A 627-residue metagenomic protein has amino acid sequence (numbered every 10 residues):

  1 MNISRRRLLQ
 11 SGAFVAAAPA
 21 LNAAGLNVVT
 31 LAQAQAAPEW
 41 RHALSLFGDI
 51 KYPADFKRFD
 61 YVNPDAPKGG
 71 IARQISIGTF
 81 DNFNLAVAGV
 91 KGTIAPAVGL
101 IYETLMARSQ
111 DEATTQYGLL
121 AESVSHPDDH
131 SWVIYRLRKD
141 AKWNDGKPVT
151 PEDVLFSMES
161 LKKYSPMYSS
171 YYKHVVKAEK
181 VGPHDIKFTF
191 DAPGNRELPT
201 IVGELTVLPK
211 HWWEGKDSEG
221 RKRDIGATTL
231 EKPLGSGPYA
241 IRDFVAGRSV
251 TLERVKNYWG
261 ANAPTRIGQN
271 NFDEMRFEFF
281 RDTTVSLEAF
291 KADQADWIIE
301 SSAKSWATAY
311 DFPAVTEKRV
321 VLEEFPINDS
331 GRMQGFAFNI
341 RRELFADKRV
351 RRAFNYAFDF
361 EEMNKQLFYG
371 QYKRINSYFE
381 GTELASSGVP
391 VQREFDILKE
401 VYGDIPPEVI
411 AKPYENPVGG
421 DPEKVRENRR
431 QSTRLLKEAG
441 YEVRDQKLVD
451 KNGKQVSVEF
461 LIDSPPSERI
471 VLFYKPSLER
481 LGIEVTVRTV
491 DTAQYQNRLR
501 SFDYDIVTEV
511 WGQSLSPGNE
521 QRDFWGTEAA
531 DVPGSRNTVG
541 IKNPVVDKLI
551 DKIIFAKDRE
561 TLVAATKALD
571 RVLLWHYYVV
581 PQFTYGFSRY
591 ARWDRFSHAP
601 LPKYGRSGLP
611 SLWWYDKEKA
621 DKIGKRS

Functional and structural regions predicted by a protein language model:
L8, F14-A16, A20, N27-V29 (+9 more regions): Detector for C-terminal structural segments
A36-D129, E159, L234: N-terminal lobe/hinge region of extracytoplasmic solute-binding protein
F56, A246, S286, I299 (+1 more regions): Ligand/substrate-recognition segments at binding pockets and active sites
P96-T114, E159, G203-R276, R281-V285 (+3 more regions): Gly/Pro-rich hinge or "lid" segments in bacterial periplasmic/extracellular proteins
G118-S125, N144, V149, T189-K210 (+4 more regions): Aromatic-rich, solvent-exposed beta-strand/loop patch
R136, S170-S218, G237-V245, V389-I405: Surface-exposed binding/hinge segments that line and control ligand-binding clefts or catalytic entry sites
R138, A227, Y258-Y310, R352 (+4 more regions): Ligand-site clamp/hinge motif
K177-K180, R242-E253, E278-R342, R349-A353 (+4 more regions): Extracellular/periplasmic solute-recognition and catalytic clefts
